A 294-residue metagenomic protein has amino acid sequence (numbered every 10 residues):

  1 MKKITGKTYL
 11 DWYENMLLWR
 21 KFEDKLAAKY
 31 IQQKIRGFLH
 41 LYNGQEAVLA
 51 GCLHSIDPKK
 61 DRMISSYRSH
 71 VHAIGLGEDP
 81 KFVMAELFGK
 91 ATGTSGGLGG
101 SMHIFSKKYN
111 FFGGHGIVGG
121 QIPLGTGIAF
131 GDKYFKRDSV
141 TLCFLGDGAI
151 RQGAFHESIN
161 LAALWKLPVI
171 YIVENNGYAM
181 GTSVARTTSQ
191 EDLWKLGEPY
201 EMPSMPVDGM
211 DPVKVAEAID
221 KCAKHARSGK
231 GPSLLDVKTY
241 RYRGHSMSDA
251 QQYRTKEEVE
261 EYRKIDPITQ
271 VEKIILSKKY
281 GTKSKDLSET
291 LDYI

Functional and structural regions predicted by a protein language model:
M1, M16, M63, M84 (+5 more regions): Detector for methionine-enriched segments
M1-L49, H54, M247, Q251-I294: Conserved acidic/glycine
T5, G96-G99, S228, Y280: Feature targets compositionally biased, intrinsically disordered low-complexity regions with long contiguous runs
D24-A27, K34-W165, S183-S189, W194 (+1 more regions): Cofactor-binding active-site loop characterized by glycine-rich and histidine/acidic residues
F111-I294: Glycine-rich ThDP/TPP pyrophosphate-binding loop and its adjacent helix/strand module within ThDP-dependent enzymes
